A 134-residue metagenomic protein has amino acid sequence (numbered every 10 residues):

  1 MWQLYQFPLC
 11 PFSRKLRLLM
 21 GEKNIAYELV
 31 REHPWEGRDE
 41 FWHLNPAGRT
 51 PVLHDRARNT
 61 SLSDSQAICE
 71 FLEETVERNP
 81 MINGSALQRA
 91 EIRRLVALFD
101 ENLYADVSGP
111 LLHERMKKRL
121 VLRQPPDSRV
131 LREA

Functional and structural regions predicted by a protein language model:
M1-R132: GST-like domain detector, emphasizing the conserved glutathione-binding G-site in the N-terminal thioredoxin-like
